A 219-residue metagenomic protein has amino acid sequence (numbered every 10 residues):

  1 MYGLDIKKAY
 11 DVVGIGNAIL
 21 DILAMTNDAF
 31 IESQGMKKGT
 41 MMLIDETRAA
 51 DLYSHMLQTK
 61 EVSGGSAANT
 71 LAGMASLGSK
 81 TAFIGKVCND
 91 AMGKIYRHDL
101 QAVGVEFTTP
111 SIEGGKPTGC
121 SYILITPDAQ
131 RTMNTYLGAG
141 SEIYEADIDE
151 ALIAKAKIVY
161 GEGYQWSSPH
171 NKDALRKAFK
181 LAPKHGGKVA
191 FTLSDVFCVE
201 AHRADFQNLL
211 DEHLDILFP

Functional and structural regions predicted by a protein language model:
Y2-I84, K94: Glycine-rich phosphate/adenosyl-contacting loop at the front of the ribokinase-like
K7, L152-A154, L210-D211: A short, aliphatic-rich alpha-helical micro-motif
I15-N17, K86-N89, I112, I125-P127 (+2 more regions): Cofactor-binding loop segments of dinucleotide-utilizing enzymes, especially the Rossmann-like FAD- and NAD(P)+-binding
T81, F107, V189-A190: Hydrophobic beta-strand scaffold residues
D99-K116: A glycine-rich helix N-cap at a beta->alpha junction
T108-I112, I123-P169: Conserved phosphate-binding/catalytic loop of the ribokinase/pfkB sugar-kinase fold
I158-P219: Conserved beta-alpha-beta core of the PfkB/ribokinase-like small-molecule kinase fold
